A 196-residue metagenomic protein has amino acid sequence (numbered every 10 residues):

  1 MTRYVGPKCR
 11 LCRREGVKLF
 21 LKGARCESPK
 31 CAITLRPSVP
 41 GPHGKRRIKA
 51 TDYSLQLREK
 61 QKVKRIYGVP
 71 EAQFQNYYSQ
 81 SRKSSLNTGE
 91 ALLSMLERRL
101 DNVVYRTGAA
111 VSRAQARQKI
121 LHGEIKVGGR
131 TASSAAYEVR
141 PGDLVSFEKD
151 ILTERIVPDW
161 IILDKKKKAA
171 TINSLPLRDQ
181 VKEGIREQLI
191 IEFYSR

Functional and structural regions predicted by a protein language model:
M1-T107, A114, S134-R196: Ferredoxin-like alpha/beta domains used as RNA- or RNAP-binding modules
R106, L121-H122: Short, intrinsically disordered, mixed-charge
Q115-A116, I125: Short hydrophobic/aromatic patches on the structural cores and recognition surfaces of FHA
K119-I120, V139: Short, well-ordered loop/turn sites that connect or cap secondary structure elements
G123-K126, T131-S133: Glycine- and Gly-Pro-enriched alpha-helical subdomains that act as flexible, kink-prone "lid/hinge" or packing modules
